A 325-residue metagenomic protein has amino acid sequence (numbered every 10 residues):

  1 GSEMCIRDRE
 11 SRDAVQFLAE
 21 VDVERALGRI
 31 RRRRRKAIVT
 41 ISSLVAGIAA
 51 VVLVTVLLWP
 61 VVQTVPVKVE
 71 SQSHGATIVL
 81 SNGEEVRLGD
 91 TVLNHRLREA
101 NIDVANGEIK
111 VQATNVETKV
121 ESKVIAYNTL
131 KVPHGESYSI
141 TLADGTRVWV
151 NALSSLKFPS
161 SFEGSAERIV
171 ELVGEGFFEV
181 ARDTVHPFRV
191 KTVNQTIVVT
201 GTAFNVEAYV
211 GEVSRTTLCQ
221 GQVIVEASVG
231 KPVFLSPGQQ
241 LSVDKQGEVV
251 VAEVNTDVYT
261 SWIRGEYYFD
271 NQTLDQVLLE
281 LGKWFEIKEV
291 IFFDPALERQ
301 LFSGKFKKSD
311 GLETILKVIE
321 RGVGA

Functional and structural regions predicted by a protein language model:
G1-I6: Short, small-residue-biased leader/transition segments that mark boundaries at the very start of proteins
R7-R12, V243-D244: Non-catalytic C-terminal interaction regions
E10-T40: Positively biased amphipathic helices and basic secretion/translocation or surface-docking motifs that either flank
V23, A50-V54: Alpha-helical structural signal
I30, R35-S42, V54-A325: A residue-level detector for the "anchor" residue at the start of short, highly conserved motifs
I41-A49: Sec-dependent N-terminal signal peptides
